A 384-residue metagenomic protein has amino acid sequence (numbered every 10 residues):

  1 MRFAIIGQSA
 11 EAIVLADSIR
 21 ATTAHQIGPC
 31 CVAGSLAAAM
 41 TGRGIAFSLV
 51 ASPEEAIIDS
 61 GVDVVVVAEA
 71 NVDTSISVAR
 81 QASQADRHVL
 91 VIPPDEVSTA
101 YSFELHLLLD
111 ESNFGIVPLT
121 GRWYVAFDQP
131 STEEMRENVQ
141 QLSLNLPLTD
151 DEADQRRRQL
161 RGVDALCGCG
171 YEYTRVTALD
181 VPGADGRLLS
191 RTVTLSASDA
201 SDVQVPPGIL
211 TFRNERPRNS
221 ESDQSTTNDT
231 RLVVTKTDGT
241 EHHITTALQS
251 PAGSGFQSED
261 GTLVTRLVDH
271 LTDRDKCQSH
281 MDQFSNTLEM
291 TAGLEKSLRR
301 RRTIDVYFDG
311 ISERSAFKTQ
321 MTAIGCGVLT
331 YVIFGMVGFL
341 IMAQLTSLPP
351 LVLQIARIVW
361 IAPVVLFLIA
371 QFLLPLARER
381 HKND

Functional and structural regions predicted by a protein language model:
M1-G44, P375-H381: N-terminal Rossmann-like dinucleotide-binding module
F3, G7, A16, R87 (+8 more regions): Soluble extramembrane regions of membrane proteins in the secretory/endomembrane system
I5, I57, H88-L90, D95-E152: A contiguous active-site-proximal alpha/beta segment in oxidoreductase catalytic domains
I6-A10, C31-G34, V67-N71, I92-P94 (+3 more regions): Structural motif
Q26-I27, F47, V62, V139: Local beta-strand N-terminus motif with an aromatic residue
I45-L108, G327-I333: Beta-loop-alpha module in the N-terminal Rossmann-like domain of NAD(P)-dependent dehydrogenases, especially those
V64, H270-D384: C-terminal helix-rich "cap/oligomerization" subdomain common to oxidoreductases
N145-T227, S285, W360-A362: Rossmann-like dinucleotide-binding domain that binds NAD(P)(H)
